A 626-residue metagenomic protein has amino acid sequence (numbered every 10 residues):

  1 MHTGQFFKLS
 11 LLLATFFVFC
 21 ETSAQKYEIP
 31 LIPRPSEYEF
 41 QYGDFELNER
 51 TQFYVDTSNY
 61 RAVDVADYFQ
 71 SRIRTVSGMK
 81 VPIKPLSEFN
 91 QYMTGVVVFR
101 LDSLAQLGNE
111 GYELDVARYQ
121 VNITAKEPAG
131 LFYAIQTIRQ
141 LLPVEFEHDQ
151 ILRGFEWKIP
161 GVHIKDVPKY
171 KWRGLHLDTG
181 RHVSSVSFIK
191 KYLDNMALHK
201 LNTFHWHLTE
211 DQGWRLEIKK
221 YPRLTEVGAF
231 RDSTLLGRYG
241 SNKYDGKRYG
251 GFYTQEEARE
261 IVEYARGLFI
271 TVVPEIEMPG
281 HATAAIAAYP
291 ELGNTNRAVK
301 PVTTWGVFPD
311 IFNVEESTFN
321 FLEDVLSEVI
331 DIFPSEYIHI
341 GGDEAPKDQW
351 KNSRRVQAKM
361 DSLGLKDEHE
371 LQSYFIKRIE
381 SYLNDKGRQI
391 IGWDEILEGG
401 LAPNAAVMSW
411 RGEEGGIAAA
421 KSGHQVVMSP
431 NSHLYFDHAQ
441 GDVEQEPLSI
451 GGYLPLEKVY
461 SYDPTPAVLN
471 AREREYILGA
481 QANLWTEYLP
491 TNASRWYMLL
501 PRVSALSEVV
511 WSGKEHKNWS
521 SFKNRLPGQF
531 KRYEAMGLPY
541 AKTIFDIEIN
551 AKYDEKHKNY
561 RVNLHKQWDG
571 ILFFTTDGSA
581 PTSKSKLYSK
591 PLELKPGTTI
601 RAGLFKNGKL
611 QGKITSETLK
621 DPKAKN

Functional and structural regions predicted by a protein language model:
M1-E28: Bacterial Sec-dependent N-terminal signal peptides
A24, L31-Q41, Y54, V98 (+3 more regions): Short, compositionally stereotyped local motifs that mark structural "simplifiers"
Q25-Y170, S494, V510-S521, R525-M536: Contiguous, structured surface segment used for ligand recognition
R61-A62, V183-S185, D211-E217, P279-A285 (+8 more regions): Flexible loop/turn segments at secondary-structure boundaries
S103-D310, V314-Y337, R378, Y382 (+1 more regions): Feature activates predominantly on carbohydrate-active enzymes
A285-E291, V299-T303, V307-P403, W410-K421: Active-site neighborhood of glycoside hydrolase catalytic domains
Q389-E395, G400-A405, R411-R561: Flexible, acidic glycine-rich loops studded with aromatic residues
